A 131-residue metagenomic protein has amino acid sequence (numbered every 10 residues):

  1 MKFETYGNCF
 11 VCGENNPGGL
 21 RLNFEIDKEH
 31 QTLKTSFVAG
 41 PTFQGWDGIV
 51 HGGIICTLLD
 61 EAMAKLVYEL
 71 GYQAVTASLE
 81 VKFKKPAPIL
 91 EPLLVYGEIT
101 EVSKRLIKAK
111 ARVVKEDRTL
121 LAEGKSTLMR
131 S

Functional and structural regions predicted by a protein language model:
M1-K2, A87-I89, I99-S131: HotDog/MaoC-like acyl-thioester-processing domains
M1-T42: Non-catalytic linker/capping segments at the edges of enzyme domains
L20, V75-A77, L93, I107 (+1 more regions): Hydrophobic core residues within well-ordered beta-strands of beta-rich domains
T32-K34, L94, K108: General beta-strand recognition
K34-L58: A conserved, well-ordered hydrophobic junction motif at loop->secondary-structure transitions
S36-V38, E80-K82, Y96-E98, R112 (+1 more regions): Residue-level recognition of well-ordered beta-strand positions that form the cores of beta-sheet-rich folds across
E61-L94: Hydrophobic beta-strand-centered segment that forms part of the acyl-chain substrate-binding groove
